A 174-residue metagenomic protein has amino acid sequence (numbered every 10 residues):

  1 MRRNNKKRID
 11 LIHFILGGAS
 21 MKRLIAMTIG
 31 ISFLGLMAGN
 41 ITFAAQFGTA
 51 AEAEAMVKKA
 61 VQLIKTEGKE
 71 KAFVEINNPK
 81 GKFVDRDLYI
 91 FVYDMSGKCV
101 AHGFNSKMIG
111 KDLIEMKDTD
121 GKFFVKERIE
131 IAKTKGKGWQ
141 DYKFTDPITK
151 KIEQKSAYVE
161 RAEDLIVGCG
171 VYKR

Functional and structural regions predicted by a protein language model:
R2-R174: N-terminal membrane-sensor/transducer module of prokaryotic signaling receptors
